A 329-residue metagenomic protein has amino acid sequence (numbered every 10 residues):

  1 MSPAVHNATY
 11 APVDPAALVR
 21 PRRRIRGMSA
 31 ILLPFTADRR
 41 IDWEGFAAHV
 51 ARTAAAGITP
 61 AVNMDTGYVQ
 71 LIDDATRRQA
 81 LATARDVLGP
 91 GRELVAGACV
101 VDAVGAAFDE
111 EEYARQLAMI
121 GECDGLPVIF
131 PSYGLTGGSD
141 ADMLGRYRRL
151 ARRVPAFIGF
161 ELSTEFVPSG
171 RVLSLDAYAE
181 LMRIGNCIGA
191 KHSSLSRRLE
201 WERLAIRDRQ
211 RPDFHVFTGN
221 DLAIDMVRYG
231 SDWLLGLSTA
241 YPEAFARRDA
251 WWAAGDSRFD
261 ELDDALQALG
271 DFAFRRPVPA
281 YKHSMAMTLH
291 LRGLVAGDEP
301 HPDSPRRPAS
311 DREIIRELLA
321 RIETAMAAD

Functional and structural regions predicted by a protein language model:
S2-G170, S304-R307: Active-site beta->alpha loop and helix N-cap motifs at the rims of alpha/beta catalytic domains
H6-A17, S29-L32, G57, S231-D232 (+2 more regions): C-terminal alpha-helical cap/extension of soluble enzyme domains
D42-G45, H49, T76, A80 (+11 more regions): General structural feature for long, well-ordered alpha-helical segments within catalytic domains of soluble enzymes
V50, A223, A286: Short glycine-/small-residue-rich flexible loop motifs, especially phosphate/cofactor-binding loops
A61, V128, G189-A190, G297: A local structural micro-motif
Q79, T83-V87, M119-C123, R149 (+5 more regions): Alpha-helical structural signal in soluble globular domains
R152-G159, T164-V278: Catalytic alpha/beta core domains of metabolic enzymes, predominantly
